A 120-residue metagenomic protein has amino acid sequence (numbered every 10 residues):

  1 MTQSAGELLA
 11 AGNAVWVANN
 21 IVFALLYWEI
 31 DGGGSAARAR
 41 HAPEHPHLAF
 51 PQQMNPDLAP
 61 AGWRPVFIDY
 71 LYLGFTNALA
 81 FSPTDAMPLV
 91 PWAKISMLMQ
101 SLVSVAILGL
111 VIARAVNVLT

Functional and structural regions predicted by a protein language model:
M1-A36: Pore-domain transmembrane helices of cation channels
T2-Q3, E7, A11, A61 (+1 more regions): Juxtamembrane/transmembrane-helix boundary motifs in multi-pass membrane proteins
Q3, Q52-Q53, Q100: Residue-identity detector for glutamine
G6, G12, G32-G34, G62 (+3 more regions): Residue-identity detector for glycine
A11, V15, P60, Q100-S104: Generic alpha-helical structural element
N13, N19-N20, N55, N77 (+1 more regions): Detector for Asparagine
E29-D85: Membrane-proximal soluble regions of multi-pass membrane proteins
P65-T120: Pore domain of cation channels
